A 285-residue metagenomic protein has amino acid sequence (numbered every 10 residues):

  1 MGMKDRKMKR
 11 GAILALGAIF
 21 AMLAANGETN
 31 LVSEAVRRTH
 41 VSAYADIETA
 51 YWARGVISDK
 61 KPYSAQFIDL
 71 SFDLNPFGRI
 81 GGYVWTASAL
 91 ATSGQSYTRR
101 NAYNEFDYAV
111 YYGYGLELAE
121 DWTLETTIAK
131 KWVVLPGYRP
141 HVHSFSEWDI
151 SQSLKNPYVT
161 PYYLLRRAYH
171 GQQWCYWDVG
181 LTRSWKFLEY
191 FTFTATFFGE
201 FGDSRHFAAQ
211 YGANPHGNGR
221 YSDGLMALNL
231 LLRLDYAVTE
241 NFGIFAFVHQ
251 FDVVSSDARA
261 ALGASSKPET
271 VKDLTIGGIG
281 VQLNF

Functional and structural regions predicted by a protein language model:
M1-H40: Cleavable N-terminal export/targeting peptides
G27-G94, Y112, G202, Q282-N284: Short glycine/proline- and aromatic-enriched beta-strand/turn motifs that initiate or cap beta-hairpins
E28-H40, D73-G81, R100, G115-E125 (+4 more regions): Short loop/turn motifs that connect adjacent beta-strands in outer-membrane beta-barrel proteins
L31-S33, R54-S58, L70, G94-R100 (+6 more regions): Outer-membrane beta-barrel proteins
T39, K60-Q66, A102-Y108, V142-W148 (+3 more regions): Residues that define the transmembrane beta-barrel architecture of outer-membrane proteins
A43-T49, G82-S88, Y112, I128-W132 (+5 more regions): Transmembrane beta-barrel strands of outer-membrane/channel proteins
F72-P76, E117-A119, L154-K155, L165-F285: Outer-membrane beta-barrel transmembrane domain signature
N75-L118, W122-V142, V254-L262, P268-E269: Surface-exposed loop and membrane-interface regions of Gram-negative outer-membrane beta-barrel proteins
